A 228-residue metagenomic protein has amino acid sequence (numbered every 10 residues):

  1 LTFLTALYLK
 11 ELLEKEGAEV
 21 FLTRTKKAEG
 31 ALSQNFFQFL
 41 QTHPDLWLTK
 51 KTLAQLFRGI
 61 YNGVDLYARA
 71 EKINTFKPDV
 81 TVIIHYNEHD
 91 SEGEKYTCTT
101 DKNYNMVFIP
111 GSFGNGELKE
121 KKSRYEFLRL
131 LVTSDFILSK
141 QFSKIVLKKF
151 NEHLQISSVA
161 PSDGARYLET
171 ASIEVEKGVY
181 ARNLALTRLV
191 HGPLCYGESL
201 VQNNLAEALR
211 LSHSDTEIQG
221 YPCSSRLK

Functional and structural regions predicted by a protein language model:
L1-A6, G59-L66, T75, G116 (+3 more regions): Solvent-exposed, acidic/flexible segments
L1-G111: Catalytic-core regions of hydrolytic enzymes
T2, H43-L53, G111, K121 (+1 more regions): Short N-terminal helix-initiation segments at or just after the protein's N-terminus
K26-G30, Y86-E92, F113-G116, D135 (+2 more regions): Solvent-exposed loop/turn segments at secondary-structure junctions within structured extracellular/periplasmic domains
Q34-F39, H89, E94-T97, K121-S123 (+3 more regions): Generic preference for flexible, low-structure residues
T52-Q55, D79, K119-E120, R166-A171: N-terminal start-of-chain detector that recognizes signal peptides and the immediate post-cleavage beginning
C98-R129, V146, A208: A structural motif
R124-I137, Q141-K228: Active-site-adjacent mobile loop/cap segments within catalytic or ligand-binding domains
